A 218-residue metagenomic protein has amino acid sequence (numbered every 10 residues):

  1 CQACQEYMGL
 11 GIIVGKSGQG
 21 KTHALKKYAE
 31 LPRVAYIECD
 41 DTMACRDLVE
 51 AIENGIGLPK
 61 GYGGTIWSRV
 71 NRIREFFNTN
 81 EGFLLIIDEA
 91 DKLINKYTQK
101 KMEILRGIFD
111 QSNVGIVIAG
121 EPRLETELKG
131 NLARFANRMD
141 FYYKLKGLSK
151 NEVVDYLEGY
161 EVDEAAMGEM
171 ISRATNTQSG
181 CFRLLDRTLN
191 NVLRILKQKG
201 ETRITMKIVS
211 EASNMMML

Functional and structural regions predicted by a protein language model:
Q5-K27, D40-D41: Walker A/P-loop nucleotide-binding motif
G9, N80-L85, Q111-A119: Loop/turn-to-beta-strand initiation segments
G20-A24, G147, N151-L218: C-terminal alpha-helical "lid" subdomain
D40-N80: Short glycine-rich substrate-engagement loop in P-loop NTPases that contacts/grips substrate
E75-K101: Conserved P-loop NTPase "ATPase switch" module shared by AAA+ and STAND
E89, I118-R123: A short beta-strand-to-loop transition that corresponds to the Sensor-1 phosphate-sensing loop of AAA+ P-loop ATPases
L124-M139: Short regulatory helix/loop adjacent to the ATP-binding pocket of P-loop NTPases
